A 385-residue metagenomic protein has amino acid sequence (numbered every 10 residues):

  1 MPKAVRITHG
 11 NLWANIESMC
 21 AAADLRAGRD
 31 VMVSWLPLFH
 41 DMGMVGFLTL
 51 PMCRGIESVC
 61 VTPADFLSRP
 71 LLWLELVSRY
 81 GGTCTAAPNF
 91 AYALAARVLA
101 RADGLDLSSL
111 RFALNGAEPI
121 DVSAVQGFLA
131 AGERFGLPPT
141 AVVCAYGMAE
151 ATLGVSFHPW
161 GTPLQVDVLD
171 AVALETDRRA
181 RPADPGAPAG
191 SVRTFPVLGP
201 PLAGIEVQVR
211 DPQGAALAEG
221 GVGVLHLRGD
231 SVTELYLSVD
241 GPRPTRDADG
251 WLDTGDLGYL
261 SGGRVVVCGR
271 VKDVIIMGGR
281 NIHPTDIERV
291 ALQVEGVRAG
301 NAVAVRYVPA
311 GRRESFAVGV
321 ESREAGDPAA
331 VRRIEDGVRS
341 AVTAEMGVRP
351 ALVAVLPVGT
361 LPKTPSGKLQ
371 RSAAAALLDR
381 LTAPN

Functional and structural regions predicted by a protein language model:
M1-A14: Conserved AMP-binding A3 loop
N11, N15, F47, L72-L76 (+4 more regions): Alpha-helical scaffold elements adjacent to nucleotide-binding pockets in ATP/GTP-utilizing enzyme cores
W13-V31, D41-T83, V98-A102: Conserved AMP-binding/adenylation subdomain of ANL enzymes
G28-R29, L110, V222: Phosphate-coordination loops involved in phosphoryl transfer and adenosine-cofactor binding
S78, T85, G229, E234-L235 (+1 more regions): AMP-binding/adenylate-forming catalytic core of the ANL superfamily
G82-A86, V98-S191, E206, Q213-A215: Gly/Ser/Thr-rich phosphate-binding loop
F195-Q208, P212-G220, V224-P284: Conserved ATP-binding/catalytic segment of the ANL
I275, N301, V305-R306, A317-V318 (+1 more regions): Conserved C-terminal "lid"/linker of ANL adenylate-forming enzymes
